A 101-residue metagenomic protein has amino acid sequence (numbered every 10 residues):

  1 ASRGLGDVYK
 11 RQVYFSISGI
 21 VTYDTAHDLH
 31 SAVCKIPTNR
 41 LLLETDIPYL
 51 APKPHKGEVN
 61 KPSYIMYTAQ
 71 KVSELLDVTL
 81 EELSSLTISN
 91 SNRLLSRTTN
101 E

Functional and structural regions predicted by a protein language model:
A1-Y9: Single conserved hydrophobic/aromatic residue that forms the stacking wall/gate of nucleotide- or nucleobase-binding
R3, I20-Y23: Short beta->alpha connector loops
Q12-S16, R40-L42: Structural preference for beta-strand elements that scaffold enzyme active sites
V13, G19-I20, I47: Active-site metal-binding loops of divalent metal-dependent hydrolases
Y23-H30: Structural motif corresponding to alpha-helix initiation and N-cap regions
V33-P37: Short, conserved loop/helix-junction motifs that constitute active-site signature segments in enzyme catalytic cores
N39-K61: Short acidic/histidine-rich active-site segments
S63-E101: Mid-to-C-terminal alpha-helical segments outside catalytic/metal-binding sites
